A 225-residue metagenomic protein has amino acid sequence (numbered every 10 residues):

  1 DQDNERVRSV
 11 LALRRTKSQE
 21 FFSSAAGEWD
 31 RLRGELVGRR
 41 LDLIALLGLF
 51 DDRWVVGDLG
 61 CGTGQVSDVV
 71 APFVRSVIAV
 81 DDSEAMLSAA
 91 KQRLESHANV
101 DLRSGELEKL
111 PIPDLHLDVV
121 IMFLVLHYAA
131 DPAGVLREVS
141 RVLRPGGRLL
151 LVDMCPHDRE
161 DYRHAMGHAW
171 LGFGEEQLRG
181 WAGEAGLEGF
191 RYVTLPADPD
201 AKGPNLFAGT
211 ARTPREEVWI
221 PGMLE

Functional and structural regions predicted by a protein language model:
D1-D30: Amphipathic alpha-helical dimerization/coiled-coil segments that flank or bridge DNA-binding/regulatory modules
E35-W54: Conserved alpha-helix/loop element of class I SAM-dependent methyltransferases that forms part of the SAM/SAH-binding
G57, C61-K109: Class I SAM-dependent methyltransferase SAM/SAH-binding core
E108-V120: A short acidic, Gly/Pro-enriched loop at the edge of an enzyme's catalytic core that lines a small-molecule cofactor
D118-D131: A short SAM/SAH-binding and catalytic strip from SAM-dependent methyltransferases
A133-R148: A short glycine-rich, Lys/Arg-flanked "PGG" loop and its adjoining helix->strand segment in the class I
R148-T210: C-terminal alpha-helical "lid/dimerization" subdomain adjacent to the S-adenosyl-L-methionine
G209-E225: C-terminal lobe and adjacent flexible extensions of AdoMet/dcAdoMet transferase-like proteins
